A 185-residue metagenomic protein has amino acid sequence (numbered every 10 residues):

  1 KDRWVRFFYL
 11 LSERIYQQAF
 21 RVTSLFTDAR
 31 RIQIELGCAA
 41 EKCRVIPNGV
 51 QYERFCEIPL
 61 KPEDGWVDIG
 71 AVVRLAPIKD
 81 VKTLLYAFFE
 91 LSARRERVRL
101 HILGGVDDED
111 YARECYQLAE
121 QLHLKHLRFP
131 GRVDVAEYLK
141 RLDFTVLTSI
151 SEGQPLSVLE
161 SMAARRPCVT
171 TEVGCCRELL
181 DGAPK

Functional and structural regions predicted by a protein language model:
K1-T23: A conserved, positively charged/aromatic
D28, G49: Carbohydrate-associated surface elements
V50, V72, R99-R113: Glycosyltransferase donor-sugar binding loop
A71, A76-E90, D110-R113: A conserved mid-protein helix/loop that constitutes part of the nucleotide-sugar donor-binding site
R113-R132: Nucleotide-activated donor-binding/catalytic signature segment of Leloir-type glycosyltransferases, i.e., the conserved
I150: Aromatic "clamp/platform" in nucleotide-sugar-dependent glycosyltransferases that forms part of the donor/acceptor
P167-T170: Short hydrophobic beta-strand element within catalytic cores of glycosyltransferases and related nucleotide-activated
V173-K185: Short acidic/histidine- and often glycine-rich active-site loop of Leloir-type glycosyltransferases that engages
